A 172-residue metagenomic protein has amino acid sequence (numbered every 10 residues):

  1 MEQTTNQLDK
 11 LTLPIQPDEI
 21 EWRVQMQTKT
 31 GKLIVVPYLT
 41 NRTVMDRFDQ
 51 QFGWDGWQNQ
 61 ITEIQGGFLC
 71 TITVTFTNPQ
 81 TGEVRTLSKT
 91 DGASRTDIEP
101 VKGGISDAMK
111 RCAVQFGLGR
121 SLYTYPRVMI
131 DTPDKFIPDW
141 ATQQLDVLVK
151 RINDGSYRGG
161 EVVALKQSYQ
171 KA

Functional and structural regions predicted by a protein language model:
M1-I34: N-terminal, Lys/Arg- and Ser/Thr-rich interaction peptides
L39-D146, K150-Q167: Positively charged, aromatic-enriched nucleic acid-contacting surfaces
K171-A172: Intrinsic-disorder signal
